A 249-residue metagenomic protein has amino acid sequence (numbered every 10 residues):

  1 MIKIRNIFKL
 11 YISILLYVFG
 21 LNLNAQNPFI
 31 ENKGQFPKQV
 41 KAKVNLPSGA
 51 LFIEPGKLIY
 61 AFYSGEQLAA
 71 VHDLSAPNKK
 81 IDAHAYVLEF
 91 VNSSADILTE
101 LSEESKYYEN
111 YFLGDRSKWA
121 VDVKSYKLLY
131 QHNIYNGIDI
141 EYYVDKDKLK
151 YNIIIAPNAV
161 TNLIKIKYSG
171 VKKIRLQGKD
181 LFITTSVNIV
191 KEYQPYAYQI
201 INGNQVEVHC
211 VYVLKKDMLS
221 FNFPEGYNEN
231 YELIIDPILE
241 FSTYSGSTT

Functional and structural regions predicted by a protein language model:
M1-P28: Bacterial Sec-dependent N-terminal signal peptides
L23-T248: Residues that cap or anchor secondary-structure elements
